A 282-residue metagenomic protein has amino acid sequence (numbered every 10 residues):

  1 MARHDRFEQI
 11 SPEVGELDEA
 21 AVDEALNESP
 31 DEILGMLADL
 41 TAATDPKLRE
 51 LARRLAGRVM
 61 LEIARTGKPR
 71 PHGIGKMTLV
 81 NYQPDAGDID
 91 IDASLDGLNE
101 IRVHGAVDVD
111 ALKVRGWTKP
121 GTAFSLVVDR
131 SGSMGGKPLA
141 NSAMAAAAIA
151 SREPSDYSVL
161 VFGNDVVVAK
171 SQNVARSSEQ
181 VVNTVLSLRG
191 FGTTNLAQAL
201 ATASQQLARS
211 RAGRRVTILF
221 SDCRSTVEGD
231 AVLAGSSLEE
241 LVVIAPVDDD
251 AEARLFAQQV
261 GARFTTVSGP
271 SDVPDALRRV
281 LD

Functional and structural regions predicted by a protein language model:
M1-P120, V280: Acidic/polar low-complexity segments with low predicted structural confidence
L95, K119-A175, A199-L200, R214-F220: Von Willebrand factor
L98-I101, R152, Q206, S210 (+2 more regions): Conserved, well-folded catalytic cores of nucleic-acid-processing and energy-transducing macromolecular machines
D165, S271-D272: Positions that flank functional sites
V167-N173, E179-R215, R224-V227, I244-R254: Von Willebrand factor
A175-S178, Q259-G261, D282: Short, hinge-like loop/turn segments at secondary-structure boundaries
G190, C223-S268, P274-R278: VWA/integrin I-like adhesion module and closely mimicked acidic/polar interface patches used
